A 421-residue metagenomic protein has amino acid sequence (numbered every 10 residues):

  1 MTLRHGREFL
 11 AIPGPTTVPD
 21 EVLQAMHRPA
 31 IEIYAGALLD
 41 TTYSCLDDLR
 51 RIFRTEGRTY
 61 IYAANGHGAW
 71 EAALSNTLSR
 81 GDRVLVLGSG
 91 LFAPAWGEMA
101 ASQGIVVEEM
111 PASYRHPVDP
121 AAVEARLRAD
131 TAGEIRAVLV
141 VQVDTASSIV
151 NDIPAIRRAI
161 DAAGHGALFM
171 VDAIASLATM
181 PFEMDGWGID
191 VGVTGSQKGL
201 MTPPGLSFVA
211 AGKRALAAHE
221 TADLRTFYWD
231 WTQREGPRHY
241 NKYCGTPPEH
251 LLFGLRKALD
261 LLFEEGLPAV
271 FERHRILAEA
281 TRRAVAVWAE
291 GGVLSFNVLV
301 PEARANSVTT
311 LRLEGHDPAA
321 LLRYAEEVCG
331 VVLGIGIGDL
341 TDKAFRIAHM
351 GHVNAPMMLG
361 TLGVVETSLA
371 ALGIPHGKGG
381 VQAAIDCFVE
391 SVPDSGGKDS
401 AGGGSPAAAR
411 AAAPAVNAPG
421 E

Functional and structural regions predicted by a protein language model:
M1-G36, P419: N-terminal "arm"/small-domain region of PLP-dependent enzymes with the aminotransferase-like
T2, D339, K343-E421: PLP-dependent enzyme catalytic core of the Aspartate aminotransferase-like
T17-V18, Q197-A284: Active-site C-terminal subdomain of aminotransferase-like
A25-A72, L91, A95-A101: Conserved N-terminal alpha-helix of the aminotransferase class I/II PLP-enzyme fold
C45-I52, D260-N297, R323-Y324: Conserved PLP-dependent catalytic core of the aminotransferase class-I/II
L78-P94: Conserved PLP-anchoring active-site segment centered on the Schiff-base-forming lysine
V118-A178: Active-site phosphate-binding strand-loop segment of PLP-dependent enzymes
L294-V328: Conserved PLP-binding catalytic core of the aspartate aminotransferase-like
